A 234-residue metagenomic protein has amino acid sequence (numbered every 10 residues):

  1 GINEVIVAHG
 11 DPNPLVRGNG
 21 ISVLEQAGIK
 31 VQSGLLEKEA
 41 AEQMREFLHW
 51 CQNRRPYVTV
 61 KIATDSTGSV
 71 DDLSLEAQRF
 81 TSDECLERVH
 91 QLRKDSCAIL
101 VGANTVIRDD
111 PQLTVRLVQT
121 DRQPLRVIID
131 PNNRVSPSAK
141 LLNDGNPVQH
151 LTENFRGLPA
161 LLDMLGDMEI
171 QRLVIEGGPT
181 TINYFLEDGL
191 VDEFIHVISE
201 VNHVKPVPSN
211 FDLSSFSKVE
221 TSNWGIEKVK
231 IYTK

Functional and structural regions predicted by a protein language model:
G1-A40, Y184-L186: Zn2+-dependent cytidine deaminase-like catalytic core
G10, R17-S22, W50, Y57-K234: Enzymes that bind and transform nitrogen-containing heteroaromatic metabolites
I29, R54-P56: Short, well-ordered coil/turn segments that N-cap beta-strands
L36-C51: Short, structured interface segments
